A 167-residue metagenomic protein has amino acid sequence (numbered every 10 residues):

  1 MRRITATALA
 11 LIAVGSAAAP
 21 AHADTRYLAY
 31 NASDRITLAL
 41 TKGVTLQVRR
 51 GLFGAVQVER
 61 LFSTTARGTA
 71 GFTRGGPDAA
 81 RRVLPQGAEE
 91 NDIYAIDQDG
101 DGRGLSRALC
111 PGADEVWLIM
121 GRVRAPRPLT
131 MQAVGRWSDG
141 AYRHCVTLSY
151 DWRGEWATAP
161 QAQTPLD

Functional and structural regions predicted by a protein language model:
M1-A8: Bacterial N-terminal signal peptides that target proteins for export
A18-A23: Sec/Tat signal peptide C-region and signal peptidase I cleavage site
D24-L38, A133: Tryptophan-anchored aromatic micro-motifs
D24-T25, V48-V56, R122-P126: A short, structured loop/turn motif at beta-sheet edges
S33-V56: N-terminal targeting signals for Sec/Tat export/insertion, comprising classic cleavable signal peptides
R35-A39, V58-I119: Contiguous, well-ordered beta-strand patches that form the walls/edges of small beta-barrel/beta-sandwich domains
V56-R67, R143-D151: Short amphipathic beta-strand/extended segments with alternating polar/hydrophobic composition
A88-D167: Beta-strand-rich cores of mature extracytoplasmic or soluble domains
